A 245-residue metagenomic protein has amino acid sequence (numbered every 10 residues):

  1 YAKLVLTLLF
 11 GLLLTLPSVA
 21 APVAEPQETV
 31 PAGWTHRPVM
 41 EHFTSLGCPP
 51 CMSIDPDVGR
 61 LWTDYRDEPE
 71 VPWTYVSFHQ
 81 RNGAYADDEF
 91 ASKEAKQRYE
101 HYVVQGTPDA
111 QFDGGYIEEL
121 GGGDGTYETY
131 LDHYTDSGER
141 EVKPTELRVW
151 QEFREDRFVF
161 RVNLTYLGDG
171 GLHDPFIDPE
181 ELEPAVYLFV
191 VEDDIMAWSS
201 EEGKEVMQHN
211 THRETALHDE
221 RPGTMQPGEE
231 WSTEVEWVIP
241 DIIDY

Functional and structural regions predicted by a protein language model:
Y1-P26, C48: Secretory targeting signatures
L4, H42, E89-F90: Intrinsic disorder/low-complexity segments enriched in polar/small residues
P26-E28, Q97: A generic local structural motif
T29-F78: Local sequence-structure signature of Cys/Sec-based thiol-disulfide redox active-site neighborhoods
D57, V71-Y245: Short, conserved sequence motifs used for protein processing/export or organelle targeting and for catalysis
